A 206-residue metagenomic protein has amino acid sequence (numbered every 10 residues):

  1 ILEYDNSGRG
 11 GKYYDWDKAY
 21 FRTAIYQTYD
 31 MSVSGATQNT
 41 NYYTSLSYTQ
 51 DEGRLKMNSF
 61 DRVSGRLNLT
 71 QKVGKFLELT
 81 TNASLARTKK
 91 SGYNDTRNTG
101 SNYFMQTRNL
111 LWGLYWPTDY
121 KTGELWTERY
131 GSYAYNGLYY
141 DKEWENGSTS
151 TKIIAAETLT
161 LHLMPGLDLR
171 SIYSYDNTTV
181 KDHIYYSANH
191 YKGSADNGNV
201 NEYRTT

Functional and structural regions predicted by a protein language model:
I1-K12, T23, G53-F60, S64-I154 (+1 more regions): Surface-exposed loop/interface segments of Gram-negative outer-membrane beta-barrel transport/assembly proteins
A19-Y20: C-terminal beta-signal and adjacent terminal beta-strands/loops of Gram-negative outer-membrane beta-barrel proteins
I25-M31: Solvent-exposed "coupling" segments
Y26, T37-Q38, K72-G74, H162-M164: Outer-membrane beta-barrel channels and translocator barrels
M31-G35, G65-Q71, A155-L161: Residues on the lipid-exposed face of transmembrane beta-strands in outer-membrane beta-barrel proteins
G35-N39, Y48: A generic beta-sheet turn/junction motif
Q50-R54, T160: A generic structural motif
